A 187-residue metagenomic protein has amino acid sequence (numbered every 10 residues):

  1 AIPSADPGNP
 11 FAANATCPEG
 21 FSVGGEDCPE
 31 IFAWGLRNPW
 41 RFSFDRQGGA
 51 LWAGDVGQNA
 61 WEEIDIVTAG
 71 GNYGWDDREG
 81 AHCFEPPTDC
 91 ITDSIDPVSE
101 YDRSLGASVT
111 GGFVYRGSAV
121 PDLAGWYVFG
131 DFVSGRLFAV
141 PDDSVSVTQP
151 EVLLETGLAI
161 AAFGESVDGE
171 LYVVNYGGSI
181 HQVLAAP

Functional and structural regions predicted by a protein language model:
A1-P150, V183-A186: Beta-propeller domain segments
L36, S146-V167: Conserved blade-ending motifs and adjacent loop-strand segments that build the rim/top face of beta-propeller domains
G111, L154-E155, E170-Y172: A general secondary-structure boundary signal
F129, E155, N175: Small/polar loops that bind or transfer phosphate-bearing groups
A161-P187: Blade-level signature of beta-propeller repeat domains, shared across WD40, Kelch, NHL, RCC1 and BNR/Asp-box propellers
